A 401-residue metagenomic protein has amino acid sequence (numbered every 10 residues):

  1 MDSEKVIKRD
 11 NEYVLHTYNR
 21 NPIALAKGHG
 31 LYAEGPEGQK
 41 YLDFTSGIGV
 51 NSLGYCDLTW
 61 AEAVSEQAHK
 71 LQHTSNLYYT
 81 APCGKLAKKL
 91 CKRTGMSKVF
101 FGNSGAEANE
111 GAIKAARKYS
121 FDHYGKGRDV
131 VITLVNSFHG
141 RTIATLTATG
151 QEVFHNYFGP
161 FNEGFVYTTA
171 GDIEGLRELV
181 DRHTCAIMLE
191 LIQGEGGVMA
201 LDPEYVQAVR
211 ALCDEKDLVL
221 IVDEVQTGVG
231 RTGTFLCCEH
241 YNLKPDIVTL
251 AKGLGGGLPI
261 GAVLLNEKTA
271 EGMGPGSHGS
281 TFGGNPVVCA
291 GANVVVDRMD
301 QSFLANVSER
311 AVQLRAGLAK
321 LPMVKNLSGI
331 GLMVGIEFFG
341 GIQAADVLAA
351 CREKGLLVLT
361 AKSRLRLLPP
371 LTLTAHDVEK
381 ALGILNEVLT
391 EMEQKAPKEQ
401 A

Functional and structural regions predicted by a protein language model:
M1-A401: Conserved N-terminal phosphate-binding loop of PLP-dependent enzymes in the Aspartate aminotransferase
